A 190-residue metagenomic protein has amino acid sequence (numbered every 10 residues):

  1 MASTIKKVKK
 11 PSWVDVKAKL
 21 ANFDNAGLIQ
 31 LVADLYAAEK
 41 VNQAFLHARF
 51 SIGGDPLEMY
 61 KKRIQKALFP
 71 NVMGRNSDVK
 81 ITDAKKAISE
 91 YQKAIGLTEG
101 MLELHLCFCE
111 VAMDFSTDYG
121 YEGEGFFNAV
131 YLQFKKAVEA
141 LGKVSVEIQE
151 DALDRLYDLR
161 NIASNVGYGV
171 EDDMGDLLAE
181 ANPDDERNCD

Functional and structural regions predicted by a protein language model:
I5-P11, K80-D83: Short linear motifs at secondary-structure transitions and domain/linker junctions
K6, A18, I95, E99: Short, charged/polar micro-motifs that form catalytic or ligand-binding hotspots
K7-G74: N-terminal interaction modules that seed assembly of large macromolecular complexes
F23, A38, P70, G74 (+6 more regions): Surface-exposed polar/charged interaction patches
D34, A38, L46-F50, I64 (+5 more regions): Residue-level signal for alpha-helical context at structural boundaries
Q65-E147: Charged linear interaction tracts used for macromolecular binding and regulation
Y131-D190: Eukaryote-biased recognition of C-terminal alpha-helical segments
